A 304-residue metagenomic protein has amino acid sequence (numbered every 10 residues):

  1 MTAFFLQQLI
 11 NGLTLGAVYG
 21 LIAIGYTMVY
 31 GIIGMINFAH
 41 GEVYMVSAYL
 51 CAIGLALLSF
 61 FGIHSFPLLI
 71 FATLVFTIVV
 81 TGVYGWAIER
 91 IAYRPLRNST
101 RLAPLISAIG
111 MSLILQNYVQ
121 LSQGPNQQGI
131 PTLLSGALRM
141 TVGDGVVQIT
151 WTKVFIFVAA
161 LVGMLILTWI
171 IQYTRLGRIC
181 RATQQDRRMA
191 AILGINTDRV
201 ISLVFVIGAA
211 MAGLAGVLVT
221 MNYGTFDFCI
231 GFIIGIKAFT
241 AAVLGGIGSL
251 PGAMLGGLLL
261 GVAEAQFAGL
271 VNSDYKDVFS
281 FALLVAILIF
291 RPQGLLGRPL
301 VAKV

Functional and structural regions predicted by a protein language model:
M1-A23, L50, F61-T73, S99-A103 (+4 more regions): Membrane-interfacial amphipathic/re-entrant helices at transmembrane-helix boundaries
T2-V18, P125, I170-R175, I201-A241 (+1 more regions): Inter-helical junctions in multi-pass inner-membrane proteins, predominant in energy-converting antiporter-like
L15, V146-D227, L250-L255: Helix-loop-helix "hairpin" substructures at the membrane interface of multi-pass membrane proteins
A17, Y26-Y49, N98-A103, L176-I179 (+6 more regions): Short, non-helical or kinked segments that cap or interrupt transmembrane helices
G31-A39, V83-G129, I170-L176, F232-G235 (+2 more regions): Short loop segments and helix-boundary regions at transmembrane helix junctions of multi-pass inner-membrane proteins
I32-A87, I91, V146, L270: Membrane-embedded helix boundary and interhelical linker motif in transport proteins
F61-M111, Y118, L255-L260, E264 (+1 more regions): Alpha-helical transmembrane segments within multi-pass membrane transporters and channels
L96, P104-Y173, V200, Q266 (+4 more regions): Transmembrane helix-bundle core of multi-pass membrane transporters and related energy-transducing complexes
